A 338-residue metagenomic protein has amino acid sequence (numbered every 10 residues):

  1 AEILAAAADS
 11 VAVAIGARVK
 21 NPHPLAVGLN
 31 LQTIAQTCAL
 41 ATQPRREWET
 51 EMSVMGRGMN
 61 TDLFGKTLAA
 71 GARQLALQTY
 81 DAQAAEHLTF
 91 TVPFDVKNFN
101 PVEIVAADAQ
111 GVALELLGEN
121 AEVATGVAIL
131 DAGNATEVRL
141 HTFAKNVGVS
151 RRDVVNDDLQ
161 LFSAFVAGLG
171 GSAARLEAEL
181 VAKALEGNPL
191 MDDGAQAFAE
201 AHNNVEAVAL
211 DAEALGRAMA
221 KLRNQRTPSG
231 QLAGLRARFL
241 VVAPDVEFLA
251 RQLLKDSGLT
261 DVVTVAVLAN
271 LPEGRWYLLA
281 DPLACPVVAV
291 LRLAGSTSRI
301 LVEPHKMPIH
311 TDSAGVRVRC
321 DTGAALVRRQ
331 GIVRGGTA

Functional and structural regions predicted by a protein language model:
A1-K66, I332-A338: Intrinsically disordered, low-complexity terminal tails
V54-F143: Assembly/oligomerization interface modules of large self-assembling protein complexes
G111-E122, K145, M219-A220, A294-V302: Conserved short secondary-structure elements within globular domains
A135, N156-D158, L232: Exposed beta-sheet edge/beta-hairpin loop segments within beta-rich domains
L140-A144, L235, T311: Short, solvent-exposed loop/turn segments at the edges of secondary structure
K145, V149-A164, G168-Q225: Alpha-helical scaffold segments that mediate packing/assembly in large oligomeric complexes
A201-V205, A209, E213, R217-N224 (+2 more regions): Sequence/fold signature of self-assembling virion shell proteins
P228, A233-A237: Short gly/pro-enriched beta-turn/loop segments at secondary-structure junctions
